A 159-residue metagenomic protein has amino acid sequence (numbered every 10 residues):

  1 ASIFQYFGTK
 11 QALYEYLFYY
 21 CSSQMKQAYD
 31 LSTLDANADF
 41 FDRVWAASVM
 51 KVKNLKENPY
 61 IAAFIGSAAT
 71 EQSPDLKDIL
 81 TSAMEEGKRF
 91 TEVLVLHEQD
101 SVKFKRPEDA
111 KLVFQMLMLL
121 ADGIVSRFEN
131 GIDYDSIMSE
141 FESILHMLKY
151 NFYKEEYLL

Functional and structural regions predicted by a protein language model:
A1-A12, Y16: Helix-turn-helix
Y16, Y20, D30-E57, A110-L117 (+1 more regions): Hydrophobic alpha-helical connector segments
L17-F18, Y29, P59, I65-G66 (+1 more regions): Short, flexible helix/strand-to-coil boundary loops that buttress conserved ligand/catalytic motifs in alpha/beta
S23-S32, D42, P74-S101, K111-L119 (+1 more regions): Amphipathic alpha-helical packing segments from all-alpha helical-bundle domains
K26, D30-N37, S67, D100-K103 (+3 more regions): Short, flexible helix-adjacent loops and helix caps
M50-K53, R89-H97, M118-L120, S126 (+1 more regions): C-terminal peripheral helix-coil segments that are non-catalytic and often amphipathic
L55-D75, S126: Amphipathic alpha-helical segments used for helix-helix packing
A62-I65, K77-D78, P107, L159: Short, hydrophobic secondary-structure boundary micro-motifs
